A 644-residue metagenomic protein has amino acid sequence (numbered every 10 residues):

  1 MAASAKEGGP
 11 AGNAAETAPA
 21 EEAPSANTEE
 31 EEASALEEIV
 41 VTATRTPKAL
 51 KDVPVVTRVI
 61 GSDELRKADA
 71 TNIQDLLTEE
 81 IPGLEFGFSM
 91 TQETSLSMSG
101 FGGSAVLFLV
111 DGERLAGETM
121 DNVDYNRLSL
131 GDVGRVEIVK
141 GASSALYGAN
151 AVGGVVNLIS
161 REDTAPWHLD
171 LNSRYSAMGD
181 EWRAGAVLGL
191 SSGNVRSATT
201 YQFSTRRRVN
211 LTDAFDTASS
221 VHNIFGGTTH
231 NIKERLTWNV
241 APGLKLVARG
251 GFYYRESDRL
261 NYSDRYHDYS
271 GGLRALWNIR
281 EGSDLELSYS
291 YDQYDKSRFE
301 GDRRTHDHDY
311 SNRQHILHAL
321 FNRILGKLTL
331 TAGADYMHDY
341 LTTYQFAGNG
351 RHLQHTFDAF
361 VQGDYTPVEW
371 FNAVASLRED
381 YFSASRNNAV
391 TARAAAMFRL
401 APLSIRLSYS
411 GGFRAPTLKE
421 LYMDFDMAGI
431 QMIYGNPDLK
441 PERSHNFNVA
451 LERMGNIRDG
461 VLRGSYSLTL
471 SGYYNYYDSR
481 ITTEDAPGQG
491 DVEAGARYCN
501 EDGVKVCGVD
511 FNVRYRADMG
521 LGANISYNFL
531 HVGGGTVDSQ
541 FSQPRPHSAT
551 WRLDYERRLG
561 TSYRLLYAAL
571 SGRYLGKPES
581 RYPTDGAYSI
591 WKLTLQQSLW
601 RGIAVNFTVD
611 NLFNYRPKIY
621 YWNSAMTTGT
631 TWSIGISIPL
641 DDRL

Functional and structural regions predicted by a protein language model:
A35-A68, S95: N-terminal periplasmic "start-of-domain" segments of outer-membrane beta-barrel proteins
T42, Q74-E113: Extracytoplasmic beta-strand/coil segments of soluble accessory domains associated with Gram-negative outer-membrane
E113-K140: Short acidic/polar hinge/loop motifs at secondary-structure boundaries that mediate gating or recognition
A145, N157, T164-D170, R174 (+1 more regions): Periplasmic-side early beta-strands and strand-to-turn transitions of outer-membrane beta-barrels
G189-S191, G226, N239, G363 (+4 more regions): Conserved C-terminal beta-signal and adjacent last beta-strands/turns of outer-membrane beta-barrel proteins
V195, E286-R298, R399-A401, I405-R406 (+2 more regions): Membrane-embedded beta-barrel scaffold of Gram-negative outer-membrane proteins
W238-A241, R280, T331, G348-N475 (+1 more regions): Structural signature of Gram-negative outer-membrane beta-barrels, strongest in the C-terminal barrel of TonB-dependent
T366-A373, S467-T469, Y473-Y477, R497-P578: Gram-negative outer-membrane beta-barrel transporters
